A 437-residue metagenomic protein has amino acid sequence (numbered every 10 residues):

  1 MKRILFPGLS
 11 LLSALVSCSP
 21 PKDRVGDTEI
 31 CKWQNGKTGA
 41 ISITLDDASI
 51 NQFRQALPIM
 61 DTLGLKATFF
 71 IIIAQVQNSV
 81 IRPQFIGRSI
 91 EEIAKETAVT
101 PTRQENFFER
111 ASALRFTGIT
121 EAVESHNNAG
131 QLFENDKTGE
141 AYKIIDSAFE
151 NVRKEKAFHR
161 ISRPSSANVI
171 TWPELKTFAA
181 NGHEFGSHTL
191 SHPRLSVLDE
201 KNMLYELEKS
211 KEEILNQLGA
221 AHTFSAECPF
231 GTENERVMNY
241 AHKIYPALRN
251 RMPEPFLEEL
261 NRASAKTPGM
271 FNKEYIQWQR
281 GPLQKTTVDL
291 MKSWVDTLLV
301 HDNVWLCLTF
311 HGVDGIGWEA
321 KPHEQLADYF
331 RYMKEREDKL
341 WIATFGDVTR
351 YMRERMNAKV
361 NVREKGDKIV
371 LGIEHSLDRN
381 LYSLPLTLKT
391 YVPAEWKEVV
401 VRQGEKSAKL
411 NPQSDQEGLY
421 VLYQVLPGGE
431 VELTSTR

Functional and structural regions predicted by a protein language model:
M1-R24: Bacterial Sec-dependent N-terminal signal peptides
S19-S225, F230-Y275, L283-C307, W318-R437: Catalytic alpha-helical scaffold of carbohydrate-active enzymes acting on polysaccharides/glycoconjugates
L308-G312: Ligand-binding clefts/hinges and TM-proximal coupling segments of bilobed small-molecule sensing domains
G315: C-terminal anion-handling pockets and recognition modules
